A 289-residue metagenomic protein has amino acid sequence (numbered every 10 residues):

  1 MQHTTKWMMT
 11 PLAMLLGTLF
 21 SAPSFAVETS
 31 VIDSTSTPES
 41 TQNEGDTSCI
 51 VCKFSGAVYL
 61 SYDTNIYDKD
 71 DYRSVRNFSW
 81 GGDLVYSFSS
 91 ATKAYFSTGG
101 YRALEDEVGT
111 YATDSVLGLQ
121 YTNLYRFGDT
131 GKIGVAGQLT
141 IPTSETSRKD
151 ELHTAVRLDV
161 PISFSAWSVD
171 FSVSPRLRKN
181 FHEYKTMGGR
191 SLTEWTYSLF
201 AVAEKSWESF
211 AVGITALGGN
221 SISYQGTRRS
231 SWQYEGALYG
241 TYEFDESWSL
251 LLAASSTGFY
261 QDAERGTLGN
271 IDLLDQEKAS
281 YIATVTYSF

Functional and structural regions predicted by a protein language model:
S24-V58: Outer-membrane beta-barrel biogenesis signature
K53-A57, E151-T227, W232-E235, Y242: Detector for outer-membrane/organellar transmembrane beta-barrel domains, recognizing the amphipathic beta-strand
F54, S90-F96, Y125-I133, F164-S172 (+2 more regions): Repeated loop/turn-to-beta-strand initiation elements of outer-membrane beta-barrel proteins
L60-D68, T98-L104, N123, G137-E145 (+7 more regions): Transmembrane beta-strands of outer-membrane beta-barrel pores
L60-Y62, G82-Y86, L117-N123, V156-F164 (+5 more regions): Residues on the lipid-exposed face of transmembrane beta-strands in outer-membrane beta-barrel proteins
S74, I222-F289: Predominantly the C-terminal beta-signal and adjacent terminal strand-loop region of outer-membrane beta-barrel
S74-W80, G109-L117, G131, D150-V156 (+4 more regions): Residues that define the transmembrane beta-barrel architecture of outer-membrane proteins
G99-T196: Outer-membrane pore/translocation modules
